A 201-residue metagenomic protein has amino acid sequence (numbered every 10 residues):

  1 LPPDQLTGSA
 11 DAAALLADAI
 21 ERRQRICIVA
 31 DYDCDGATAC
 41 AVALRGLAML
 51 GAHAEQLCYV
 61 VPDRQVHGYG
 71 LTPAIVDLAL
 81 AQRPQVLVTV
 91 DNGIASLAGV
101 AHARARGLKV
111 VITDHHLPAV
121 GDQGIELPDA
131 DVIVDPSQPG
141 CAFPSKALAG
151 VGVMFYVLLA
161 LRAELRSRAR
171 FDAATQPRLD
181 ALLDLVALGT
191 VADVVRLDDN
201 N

Functional and structural regions predicted by a protein language model:
L1-N201: Replace "Mg2+/Mn2+-dependent" with "divalent metal-dependent
